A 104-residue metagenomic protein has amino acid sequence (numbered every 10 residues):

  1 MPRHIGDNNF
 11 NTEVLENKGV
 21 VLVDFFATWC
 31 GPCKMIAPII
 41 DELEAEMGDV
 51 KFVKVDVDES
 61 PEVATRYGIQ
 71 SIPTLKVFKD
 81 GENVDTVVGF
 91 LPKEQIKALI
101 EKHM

Functional and structural regions predicted by a protein language model:
M1-K51, D58-M104: Proteins that catalyze or organize thiol-disulfide redox chemistry and the adjacent proteostasis machinery handling
